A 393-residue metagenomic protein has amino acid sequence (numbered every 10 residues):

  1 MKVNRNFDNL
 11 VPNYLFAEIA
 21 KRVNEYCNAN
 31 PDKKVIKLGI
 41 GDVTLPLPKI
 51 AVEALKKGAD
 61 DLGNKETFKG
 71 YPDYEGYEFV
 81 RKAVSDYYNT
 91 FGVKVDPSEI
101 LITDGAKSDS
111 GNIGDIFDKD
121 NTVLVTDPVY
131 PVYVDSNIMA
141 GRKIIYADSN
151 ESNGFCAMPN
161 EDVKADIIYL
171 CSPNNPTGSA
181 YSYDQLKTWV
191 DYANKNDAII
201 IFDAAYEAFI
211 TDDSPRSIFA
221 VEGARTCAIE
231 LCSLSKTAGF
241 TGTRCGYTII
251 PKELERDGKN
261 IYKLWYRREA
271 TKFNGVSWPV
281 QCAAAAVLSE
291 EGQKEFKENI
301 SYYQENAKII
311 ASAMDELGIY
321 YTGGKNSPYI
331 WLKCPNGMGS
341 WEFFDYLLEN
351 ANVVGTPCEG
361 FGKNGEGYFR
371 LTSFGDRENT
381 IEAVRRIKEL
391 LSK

Functional and structural regions predicted by a protein language model:
K2-D104, N112, V287-E290, K308 (+1 more regions): N-terminal small-domain helix-loop-helix segment of the aminotransferase-like
N30, A140, K195-N196, L317 (+1 more regions): Helix C-cap/helix->beta junction micro-motif
P46, Y303-Q304, L317-N350: Conserved PLP-binding catalytic core of the aspartate aminotransferase-like
E66-A193, E207-V221: Conserved core of the PLP fold type I
D86, K94, L124, G337 (+2 more regions): PLP-dependent enzyme catalytic core of the Aspartate aminotransferase-like
G223-S301, K308-S312, L391: Conserved core segment of the aminotransferase class I/II
Q281, A285, I300-A311, Y321-K333 (+1 more regions): Conserved glycine-rich beta-strand-loop-beta hairpin in the small C-terminal domain of fold type I
